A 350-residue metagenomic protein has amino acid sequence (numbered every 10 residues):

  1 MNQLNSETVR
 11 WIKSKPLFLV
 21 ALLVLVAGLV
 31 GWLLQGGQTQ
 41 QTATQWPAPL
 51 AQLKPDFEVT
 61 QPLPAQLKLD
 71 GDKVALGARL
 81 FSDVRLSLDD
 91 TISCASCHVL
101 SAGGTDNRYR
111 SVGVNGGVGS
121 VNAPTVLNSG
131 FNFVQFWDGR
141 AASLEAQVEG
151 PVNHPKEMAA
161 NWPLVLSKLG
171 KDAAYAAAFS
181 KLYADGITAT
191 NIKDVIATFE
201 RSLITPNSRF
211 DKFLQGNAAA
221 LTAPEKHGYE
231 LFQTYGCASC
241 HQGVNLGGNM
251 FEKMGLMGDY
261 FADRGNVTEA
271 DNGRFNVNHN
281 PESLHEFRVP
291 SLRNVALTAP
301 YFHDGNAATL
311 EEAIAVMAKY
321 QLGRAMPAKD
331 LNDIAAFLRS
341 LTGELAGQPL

Functional and structural regions predicted by a protein language model:
N2-V74, N132, G150-K226, E230 (+2 more regions): Post-cleavage N-terminal segment of exported redox proteins
T39-G150, D211-V316, L322-R324, P349-L350: Short glycine/threonine-rich turn/loop motifs
